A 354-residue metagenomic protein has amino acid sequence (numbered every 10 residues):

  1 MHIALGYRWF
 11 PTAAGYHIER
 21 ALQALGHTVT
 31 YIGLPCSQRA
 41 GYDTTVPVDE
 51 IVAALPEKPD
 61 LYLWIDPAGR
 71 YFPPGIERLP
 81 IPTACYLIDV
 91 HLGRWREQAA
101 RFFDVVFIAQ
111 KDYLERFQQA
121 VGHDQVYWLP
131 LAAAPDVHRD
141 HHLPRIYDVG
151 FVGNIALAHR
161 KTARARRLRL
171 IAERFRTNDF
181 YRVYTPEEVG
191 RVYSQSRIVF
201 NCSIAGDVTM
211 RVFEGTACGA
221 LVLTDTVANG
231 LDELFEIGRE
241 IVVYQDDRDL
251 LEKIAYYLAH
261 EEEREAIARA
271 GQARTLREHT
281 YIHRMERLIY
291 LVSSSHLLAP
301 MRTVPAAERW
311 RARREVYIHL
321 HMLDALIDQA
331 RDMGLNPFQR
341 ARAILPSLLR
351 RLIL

Functional and structural regions predicted by a protein language model:
M1-I51, P56-G75, I88-I237, L323 (+1 more regions): Nucleotide-sugar donor-binding catalytic core of glycosyltransferases
E77-C85: Short beta-strand/loop segments at the ligand-binding rim of alpha/beta enzyme cores
G190-R191, K253, Y257: Small beta-barrel nucleic-acid-binding modules, principally OB-folds
M210, Q245, H279: Residue-level signal for the nucleotide or nucleotide-sugar donor/cofactor binding architecture
I241-D247, Y257-E261: Conserved acidic donor-binding segment of nucleotide-sugar-dependent glycosyltransferases
L250: Catalytic phosphate/metal-binding cores of nucleic-acid and nucleotide-processing enzymes, i.e., regions that mediate
A259-L354: C-terminal amphipathic helix plus adjacent low-complexity, charged tail appended to glycosyltransferase catalytic
